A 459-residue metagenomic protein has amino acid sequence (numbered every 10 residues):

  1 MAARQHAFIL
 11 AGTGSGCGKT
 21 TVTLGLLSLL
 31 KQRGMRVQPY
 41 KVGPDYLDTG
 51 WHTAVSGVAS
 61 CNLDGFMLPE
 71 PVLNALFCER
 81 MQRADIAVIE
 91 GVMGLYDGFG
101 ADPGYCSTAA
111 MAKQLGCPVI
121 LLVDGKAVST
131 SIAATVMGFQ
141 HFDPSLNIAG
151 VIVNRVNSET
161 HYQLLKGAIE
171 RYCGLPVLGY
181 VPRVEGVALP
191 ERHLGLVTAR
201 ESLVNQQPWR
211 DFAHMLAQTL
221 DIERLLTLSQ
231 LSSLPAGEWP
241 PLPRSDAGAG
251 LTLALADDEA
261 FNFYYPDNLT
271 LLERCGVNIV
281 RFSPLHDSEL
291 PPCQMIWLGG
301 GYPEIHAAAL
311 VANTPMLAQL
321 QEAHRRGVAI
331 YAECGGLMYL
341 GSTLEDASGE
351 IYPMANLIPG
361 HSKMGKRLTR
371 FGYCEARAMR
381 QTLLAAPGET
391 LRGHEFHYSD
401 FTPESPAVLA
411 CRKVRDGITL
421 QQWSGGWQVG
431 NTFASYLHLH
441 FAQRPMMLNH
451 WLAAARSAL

Functional and structural regions predicted by a protein language model:
A2-L115, V119, V123-G150, E159-Q163: ATP-dependent carboxylate-amine ligase catalytic core
I9, V88-E90, I120, I152 (+3 more regions): Structural motif
K41-V42, V177-E185, N278-L285: Beta-strand->loop->alpha-helix junctions that form or flank phosphate-binding loops in nucleotide-handling enzymes
A112, I222, D246-A249, F261-L271 (+3 more regions): C-terminal and late-domain segments of enzyme folds
C117, L175, R325-A329: A short helix->loop->beta-strand "cap" motif at the edges of active sites that frequently abuts
S129-S245: Internal gly/pro-rich beta-alpha loop/helix module that stabilizes soluble enzyme cofactors or their anionic handles
A249-R325: Phosphate-binding active sites in nucleotide-utilizing proteins
P303-L383: Cysteine-nucleophile active-site neighborhood
